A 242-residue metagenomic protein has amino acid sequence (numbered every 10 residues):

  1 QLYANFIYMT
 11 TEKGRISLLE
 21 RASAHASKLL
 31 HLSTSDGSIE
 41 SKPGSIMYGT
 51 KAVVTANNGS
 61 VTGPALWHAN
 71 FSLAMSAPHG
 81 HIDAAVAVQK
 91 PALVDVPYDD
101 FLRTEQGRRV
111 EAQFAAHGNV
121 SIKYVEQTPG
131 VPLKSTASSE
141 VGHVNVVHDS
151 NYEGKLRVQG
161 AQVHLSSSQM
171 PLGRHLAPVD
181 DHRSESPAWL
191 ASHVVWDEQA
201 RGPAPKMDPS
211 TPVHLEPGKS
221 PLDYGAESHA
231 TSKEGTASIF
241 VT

Functional and structural regions predicted by a protein language model:
Q1-T242: Intrinsically disordered, low-complexity terminal regions
